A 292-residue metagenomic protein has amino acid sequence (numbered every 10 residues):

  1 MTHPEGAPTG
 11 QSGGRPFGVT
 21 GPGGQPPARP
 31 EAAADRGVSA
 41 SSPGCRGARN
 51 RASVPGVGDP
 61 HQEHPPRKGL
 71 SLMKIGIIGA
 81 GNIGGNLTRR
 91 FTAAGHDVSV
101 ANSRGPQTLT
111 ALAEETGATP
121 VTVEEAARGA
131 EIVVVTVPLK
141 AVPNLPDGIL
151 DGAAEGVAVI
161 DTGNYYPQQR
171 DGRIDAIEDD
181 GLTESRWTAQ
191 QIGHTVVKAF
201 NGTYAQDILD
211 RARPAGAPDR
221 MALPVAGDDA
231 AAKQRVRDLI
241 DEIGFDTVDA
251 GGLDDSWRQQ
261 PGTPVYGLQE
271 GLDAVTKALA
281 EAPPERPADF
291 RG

Functional and structural regions predicted by a protein language model:
M1-H61: Compositionally biased, low-complexity flexible segments
H64, K68-E115: NAD(P)+-binding Rossmann beta1-loop-alpha1 motif at the extreme N-terminus of oxidoreductases
G117-A118, V123-A158, N164-D171: Rossmann-like NAD(P)-binding element
P120, T195-N201, V248-G252: General beta-strand structural signal in soluble alpha/beta enzymes
G163-K198, G202-A205, R211-A212: Rossmann-fold NAD(P)-binding glycine/threonine-rich loop
P218-G292: Active-site-lining helix/loop region of Rossmann-like oxidoreductase modules
